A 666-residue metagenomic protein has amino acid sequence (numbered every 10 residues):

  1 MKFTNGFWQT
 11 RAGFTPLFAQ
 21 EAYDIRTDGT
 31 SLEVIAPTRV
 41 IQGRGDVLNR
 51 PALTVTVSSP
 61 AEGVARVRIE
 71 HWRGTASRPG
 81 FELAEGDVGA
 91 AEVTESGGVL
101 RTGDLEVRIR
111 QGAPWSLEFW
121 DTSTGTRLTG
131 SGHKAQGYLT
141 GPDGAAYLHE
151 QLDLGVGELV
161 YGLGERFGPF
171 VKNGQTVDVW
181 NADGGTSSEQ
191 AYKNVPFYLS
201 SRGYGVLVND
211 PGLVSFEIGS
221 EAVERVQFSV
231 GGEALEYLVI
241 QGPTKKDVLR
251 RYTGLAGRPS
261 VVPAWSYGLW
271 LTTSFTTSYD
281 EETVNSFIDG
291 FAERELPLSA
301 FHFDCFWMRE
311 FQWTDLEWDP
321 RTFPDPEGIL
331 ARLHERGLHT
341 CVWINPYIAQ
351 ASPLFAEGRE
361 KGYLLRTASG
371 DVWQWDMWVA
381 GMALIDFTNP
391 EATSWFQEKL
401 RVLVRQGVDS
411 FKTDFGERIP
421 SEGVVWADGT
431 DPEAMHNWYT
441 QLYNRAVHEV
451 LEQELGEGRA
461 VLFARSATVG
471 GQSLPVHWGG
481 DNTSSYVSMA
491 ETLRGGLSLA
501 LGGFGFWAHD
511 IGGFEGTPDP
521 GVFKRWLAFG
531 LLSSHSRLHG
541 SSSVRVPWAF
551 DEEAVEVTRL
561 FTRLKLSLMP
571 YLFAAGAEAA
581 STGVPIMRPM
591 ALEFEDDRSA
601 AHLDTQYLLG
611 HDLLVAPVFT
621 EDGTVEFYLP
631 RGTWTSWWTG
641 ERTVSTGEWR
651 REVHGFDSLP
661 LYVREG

Functional and structural regions predicted by a protein language model:
M1-A256, S260, A264-S266, T272-S274 (+7 more regions): N-terminal accessory segment at the very beginning of proteins
V34-A36, Q42-A52, T56-S59, E295 (+5 more regions): Carbohydrate-binding surfaces of carbohydrate-active enzymes
G43-R44, T54-V55, D183-T186, K193-V195 (+12 more regions): Generic recognition of flexible, low-complexity loop/linker segments
R50, Q190-A191, L199, F228-V230 (+21 more regions): Active-site-proximal structural scaffolding
V57, D104, F197, F291 (+8 more regions): Conserved, mostly hydrophobic/aromatic
V64-R66, V99, E106, S116 (+23 more regions): Beta-sheet entry/capping signal
E70-W72, E82, R110, P297-T558 (+1 more regions): Aromatic- and carboxylate-enriched substrate-binding clefts and catalytic-loop regions of carbohydrate-active enzymes
W72, P114, R202-Y204, P211-L213 (+17 more regions): Short, glycine-/Ser/Thr-/acidic-enriched flexible segments
